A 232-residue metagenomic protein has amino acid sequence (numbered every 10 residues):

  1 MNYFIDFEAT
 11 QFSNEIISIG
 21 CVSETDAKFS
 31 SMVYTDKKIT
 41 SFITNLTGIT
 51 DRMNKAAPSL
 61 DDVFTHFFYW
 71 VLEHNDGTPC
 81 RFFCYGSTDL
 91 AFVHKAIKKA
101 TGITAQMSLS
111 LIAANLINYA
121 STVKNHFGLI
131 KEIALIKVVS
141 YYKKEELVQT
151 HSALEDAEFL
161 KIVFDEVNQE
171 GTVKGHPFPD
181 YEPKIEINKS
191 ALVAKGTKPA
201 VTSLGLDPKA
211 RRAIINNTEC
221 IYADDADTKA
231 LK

Functional and structural regions predicted by a protein language model:
M1-T10: Two-metal-ion RNase H-like nuclease active-site motif
N2, N54, C80-F82: Generic beta-sheet signal
F12-I19, S23-I49, H74-V201: Metal-dependent phosphoesterase core characteristic of DEDDh/y 3'-5' exonuclease domains
T47-V71, T78: Metal-dependent phosphoesterase signature
P183-K232: Acidic, Ser/Thr-rich low-complexity intrinsically disordered segments
